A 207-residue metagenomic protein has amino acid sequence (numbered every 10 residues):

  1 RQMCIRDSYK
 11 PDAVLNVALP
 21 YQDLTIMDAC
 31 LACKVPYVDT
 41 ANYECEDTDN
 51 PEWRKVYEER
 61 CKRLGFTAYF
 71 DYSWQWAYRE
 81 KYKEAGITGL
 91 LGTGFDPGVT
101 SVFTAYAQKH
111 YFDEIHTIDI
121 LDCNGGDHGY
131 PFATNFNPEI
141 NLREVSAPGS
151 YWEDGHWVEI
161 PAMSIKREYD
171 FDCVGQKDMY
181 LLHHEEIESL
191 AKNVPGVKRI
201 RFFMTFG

Functional and structural regions predicted by a protein language model:
R1-I5: Short, small-residue-biased leader/transition segments that mark boundaries at the very start of proteins
Y9: Active-site charged/polar residues at nucleotide-handling catalytic sites that mediate phosphoryl, nucleotidyl
D12-V17, Y37-D39: N-terminal Rossmann-like NAD(P) cofactor-binding module of classical short-chain dehydrogenase/reductase
L19-Y21, F95-S101: Gly/Ser/Thr-rich loops at beta-strand to alpha-helix junctions that form or flank small-molecule/cofactor-binding
Q22-I26: Short, well-ordered alpha-helical microsegments
A41-I87: Rossmann-fold NAD(P)-binding glycine/threonine-rich loop
V99-Y111: Active-site-proximal alpha-helical scaffold in enzymes
K109-G207: C-terminal catalytic/substrate-binding lobe primarily of soluble NAD(P)-dependent oxidoreductases
